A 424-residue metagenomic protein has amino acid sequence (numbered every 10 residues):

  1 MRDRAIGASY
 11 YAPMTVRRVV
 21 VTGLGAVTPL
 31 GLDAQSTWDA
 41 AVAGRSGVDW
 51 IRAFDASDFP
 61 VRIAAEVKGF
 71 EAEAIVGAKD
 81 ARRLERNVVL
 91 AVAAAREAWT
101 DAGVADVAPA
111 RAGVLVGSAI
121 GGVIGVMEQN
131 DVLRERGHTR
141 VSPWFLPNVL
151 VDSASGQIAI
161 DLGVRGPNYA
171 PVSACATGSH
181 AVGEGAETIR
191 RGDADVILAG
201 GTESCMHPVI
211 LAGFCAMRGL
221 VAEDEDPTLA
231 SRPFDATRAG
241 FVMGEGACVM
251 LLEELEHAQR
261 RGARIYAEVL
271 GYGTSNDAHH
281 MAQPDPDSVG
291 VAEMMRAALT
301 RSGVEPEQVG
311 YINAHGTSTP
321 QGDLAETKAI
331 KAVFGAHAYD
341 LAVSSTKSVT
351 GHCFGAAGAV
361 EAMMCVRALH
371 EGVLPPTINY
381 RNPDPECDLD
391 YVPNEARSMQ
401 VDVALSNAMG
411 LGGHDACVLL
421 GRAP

Functional and structural regions predicted by a protein language model:
R2-V21, V107-P109, S302-Q308, A338-Y339 (+1 more regions): Flexible, low-complexity linker/loop segments at domain and module junctions
G7-D80, E256-E268, M363-T377, A416-P424: ACP-dependent fatty acid/polyketide chain-elongation machinery
P13-R17, W50-A93, W99, I120-E184 (+3 more regions): Conserved catalytic cysteine-centered active-site region of acyl-thioester-dependent Claisen-condensing enzymes
R18-T22, R45, D49, E225-S302 (+2 more regions): Condensing-enzyme catalytic core mediating Claisen C-C bond formation in acyl metabolism
V21-G23, A41, A95, V114 (+10 more regions): Conserved small-residue
A56, P60-E66, A105, G121-G125 (+5 more regions): Active-site-adjacent elements of ketosynthase-type condensing enzymes
A91-T100, A154, A181, E253-L255 (+5 more regions): Short, well-ordered amphipathic alpha-helical segments that serve as non-catalytic structural scaffolds within diverse
E135-S142, H180-G183, E187, R191 (+5 more regions): Glycine-/small-residue-rich "gating" segment that lines the acyl/pantetheine channel and substrate pocket
